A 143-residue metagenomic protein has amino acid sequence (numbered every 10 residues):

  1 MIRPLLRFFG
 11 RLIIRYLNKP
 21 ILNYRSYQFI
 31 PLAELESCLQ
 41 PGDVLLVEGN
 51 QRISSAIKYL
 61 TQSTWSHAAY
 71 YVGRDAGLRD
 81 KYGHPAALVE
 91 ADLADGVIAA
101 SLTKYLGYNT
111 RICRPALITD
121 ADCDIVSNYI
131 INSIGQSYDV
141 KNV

Functional and structural regions predicted by a protein language model:
M1-V143: Cysteine-nucleophile amide-bond enzymes
